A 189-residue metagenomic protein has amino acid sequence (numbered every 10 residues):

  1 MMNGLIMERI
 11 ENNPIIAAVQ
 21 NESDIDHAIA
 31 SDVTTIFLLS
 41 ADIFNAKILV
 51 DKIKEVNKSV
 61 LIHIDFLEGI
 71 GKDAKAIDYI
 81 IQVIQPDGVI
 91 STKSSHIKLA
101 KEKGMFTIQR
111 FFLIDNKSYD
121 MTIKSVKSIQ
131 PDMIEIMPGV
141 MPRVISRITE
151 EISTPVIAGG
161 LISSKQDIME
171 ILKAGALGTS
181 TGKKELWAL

Functional and structural regions predicted by a protein language model:
M1-H27, S146-R147: N-terminal amphipathic alpha-helix/helix-capping segment at the start of soluble metabolic enzymes
M2-M7, N45-K52, V56-P86, S94-K103 (+2 more regions): N-terminal active-site wall of soluble small-molecule enzyme domains
I16-Q20, T34-I43, L61-G69, Q85-S94 (+2 more regions): Catalytic beta/alpha-barrel core
A18-I29, D73-Y79, K117-K127, S164-I168: Short, acidic/polar
D24, S95-H96, E185: Alpha-helix capping/helix-boundary segments
S31, V83-I84, K103, I129 (+2 more regions): Structural motif
I36-D42, P138-V144, G160-L189: Glycine-rich phosphate-binding active-site loops on the catalytic face of alpha/beta enzymes
Y79-I90, K124-I134, G175-T179: Structural recognition of alpha->loop->beta junctions
